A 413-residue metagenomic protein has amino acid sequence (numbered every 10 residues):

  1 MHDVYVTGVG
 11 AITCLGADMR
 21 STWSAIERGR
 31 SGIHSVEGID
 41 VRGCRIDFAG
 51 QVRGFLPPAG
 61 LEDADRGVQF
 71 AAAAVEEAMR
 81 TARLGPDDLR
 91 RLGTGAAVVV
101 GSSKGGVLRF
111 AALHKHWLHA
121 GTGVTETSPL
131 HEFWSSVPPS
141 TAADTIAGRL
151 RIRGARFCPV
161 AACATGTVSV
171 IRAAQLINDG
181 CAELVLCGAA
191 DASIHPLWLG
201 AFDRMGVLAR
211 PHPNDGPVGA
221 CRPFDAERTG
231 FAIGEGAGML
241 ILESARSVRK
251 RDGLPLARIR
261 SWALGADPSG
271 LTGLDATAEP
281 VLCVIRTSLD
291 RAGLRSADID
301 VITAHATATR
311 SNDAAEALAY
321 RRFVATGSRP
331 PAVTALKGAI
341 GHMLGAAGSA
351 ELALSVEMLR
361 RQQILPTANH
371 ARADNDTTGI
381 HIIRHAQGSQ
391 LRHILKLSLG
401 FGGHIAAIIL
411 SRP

Functional and structural regions predicted by a protein language model:
M1, H34-A73, G105-R172, C181 (+2 more regions): Conserved catalytic cysteine-centered active-site region of acyl-thioester-dependent Claisen-condensing enzymes
M1-G60, A82, S102, R246-R258 (+2 more regions): ACP-dependent fatty acid/polyketide chain-elongation machinery
M1-V6, P86-G93, A292, S296-D298 (+2 more regions): Flexible, low-complexity linker/loop segments at domain and module junctions
D3-T7, R30-S35, P213-A292, D300-V301 (+1 more regions): Condensing-enzyme catalytic core mediating Claisen C-C bond formation in acyl metabolism
G8, I26, V75, V98 (+11 more regions): Conserved small-residue
A71-R83, P139-A142, L150, R156-A190 (+4 more regions): Active-site-proximal alpha-helical scaffold in enzymes
E77-A96, R149, V248-L254, V284-V301 (+1 more regions): Phosphate/pyrophosphate-binding loops at sites that engage ATP/ADP/AMP, CoA/4′-phosphopantetheine, polyphosphate
C181-T229, W262-A276, A306-D313, P330-I380: Acyl-CoA/ACP chain-elongation machinery
